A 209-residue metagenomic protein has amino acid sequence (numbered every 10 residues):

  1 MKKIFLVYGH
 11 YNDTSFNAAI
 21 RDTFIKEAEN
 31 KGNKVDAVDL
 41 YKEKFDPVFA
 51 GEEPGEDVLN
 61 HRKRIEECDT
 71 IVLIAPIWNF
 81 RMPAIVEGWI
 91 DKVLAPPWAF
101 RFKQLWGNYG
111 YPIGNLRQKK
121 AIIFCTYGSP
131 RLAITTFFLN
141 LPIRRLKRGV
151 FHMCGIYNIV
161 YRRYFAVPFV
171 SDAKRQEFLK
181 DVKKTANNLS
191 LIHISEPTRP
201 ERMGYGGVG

Functional and structural regions predicted by a protein language model:
K2-N33: N-terminal beta1-alpha1 ligand-phosphate binding loop
V7-G9, V38, F124-T126: Short hydrophobic segments within beta-strands
N33-K44, R162-F165: A short beta-strand-loop structural module common to alpha/beta enzyme folds
L40-E56: N-terminal beta-loop-helix "entrance" segment that forms/cooperates in small-molecule cofactor or anionic ligand
E52-E56, D91, E177-L179: Short, hinge-like loop/turn segments at secondary-structure boundaries
D57-K147: Helix-loop-strand module that forms the ligand-binding subsite of alpha/beta enzymes
A133-L191, S195: Glycine-rich phosphate/pyrophosphate-binding loop and the adjoining helix
I192-G209: Single conserved hydrophobic/aromatic residue that forms the stacking wall/gate of nucleotide- or nucleobase-binding
